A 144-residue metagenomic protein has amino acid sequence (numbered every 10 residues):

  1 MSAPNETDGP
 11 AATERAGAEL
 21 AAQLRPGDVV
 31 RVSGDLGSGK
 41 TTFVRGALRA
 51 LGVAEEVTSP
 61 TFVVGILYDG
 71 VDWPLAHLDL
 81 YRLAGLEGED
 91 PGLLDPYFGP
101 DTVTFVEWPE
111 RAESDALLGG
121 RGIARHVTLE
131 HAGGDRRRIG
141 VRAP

Functional and structural regions predicted by a protein language model:
M1-E19: N-terminal pre-Walker A segment at the start of P-loop NTPase domains
A3, L86-P144: Short phosphate-coordinating micro-motif centered on Lys-Gly-acidic
V29-R31: Short hydrophobic/aromatic beta-strand immediately N-terminal to the Walker A/P-loop
S33-D35: P-loop (Walker A) phosphate-binding loop of NTP-binding proteins
K40: Conserved lysine of the Walker
V53-Y68: Short beta-strand-centered segment that lines the nucleotide-binding/catalytic pocket of NTP-utilizing
L75-A84: Switch II (G3) loop of P-loop NTPases
